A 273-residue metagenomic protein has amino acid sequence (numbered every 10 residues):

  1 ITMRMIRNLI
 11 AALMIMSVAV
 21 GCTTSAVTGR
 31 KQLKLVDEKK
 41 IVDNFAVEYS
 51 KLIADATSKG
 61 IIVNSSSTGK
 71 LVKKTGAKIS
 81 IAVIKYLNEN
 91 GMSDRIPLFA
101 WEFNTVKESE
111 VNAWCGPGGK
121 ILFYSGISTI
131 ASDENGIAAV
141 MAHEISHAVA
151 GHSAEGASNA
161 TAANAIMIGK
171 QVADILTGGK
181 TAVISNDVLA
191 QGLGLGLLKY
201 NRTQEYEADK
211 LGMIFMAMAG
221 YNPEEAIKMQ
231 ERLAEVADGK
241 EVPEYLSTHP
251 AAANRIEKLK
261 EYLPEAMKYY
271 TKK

Functional and structural regions predicted by a protein language model:
I1-I10: Bacterial N-terminal signal peptides that target proteins for export
N8-L9, V18, C22-K273: A Zn2+-metalloprotease active-site environment signal
